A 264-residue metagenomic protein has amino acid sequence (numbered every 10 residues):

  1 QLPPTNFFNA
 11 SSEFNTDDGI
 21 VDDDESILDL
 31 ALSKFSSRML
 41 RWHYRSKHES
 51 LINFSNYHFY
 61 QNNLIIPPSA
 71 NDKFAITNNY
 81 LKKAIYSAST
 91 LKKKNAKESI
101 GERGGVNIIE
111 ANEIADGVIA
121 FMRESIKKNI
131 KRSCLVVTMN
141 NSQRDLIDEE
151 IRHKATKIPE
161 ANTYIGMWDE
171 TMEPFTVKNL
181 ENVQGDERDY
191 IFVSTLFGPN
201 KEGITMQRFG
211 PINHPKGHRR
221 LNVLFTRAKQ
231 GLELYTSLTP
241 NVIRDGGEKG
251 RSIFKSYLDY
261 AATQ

Functional and structural regions predicted by a protein language model:
Q1-F8, E110, N141-Q143, G185: Conserved ATP-binding/catalytic motifs of P-loop helicase motor domains
P3-K34, R38, N56, E202-Q264: Helicase C-terminal subdomain and adjacent C-terminal extension
S37-T77: Coupling/hinge elements of helicase-like and P-loop NTPase modules
S46-H58, A161-I165, R251, A261: The feature marks helicase ATPase cores and/or their adjacent C-terminal helical subdomains in SF1/SF2/AAA+ helicases
E49-N53, S142-E150, R188-D189, I243-G246: A short acidic (Asp/Glu
N63-R152: Conserved helicase/translocase motor-coupling segment
V136-V137, F192-S194, F225, E233: Structural motif
P159-I191, G198, R208: Conserved motor-coupling elements within RecA-like helicase/translocase cores
